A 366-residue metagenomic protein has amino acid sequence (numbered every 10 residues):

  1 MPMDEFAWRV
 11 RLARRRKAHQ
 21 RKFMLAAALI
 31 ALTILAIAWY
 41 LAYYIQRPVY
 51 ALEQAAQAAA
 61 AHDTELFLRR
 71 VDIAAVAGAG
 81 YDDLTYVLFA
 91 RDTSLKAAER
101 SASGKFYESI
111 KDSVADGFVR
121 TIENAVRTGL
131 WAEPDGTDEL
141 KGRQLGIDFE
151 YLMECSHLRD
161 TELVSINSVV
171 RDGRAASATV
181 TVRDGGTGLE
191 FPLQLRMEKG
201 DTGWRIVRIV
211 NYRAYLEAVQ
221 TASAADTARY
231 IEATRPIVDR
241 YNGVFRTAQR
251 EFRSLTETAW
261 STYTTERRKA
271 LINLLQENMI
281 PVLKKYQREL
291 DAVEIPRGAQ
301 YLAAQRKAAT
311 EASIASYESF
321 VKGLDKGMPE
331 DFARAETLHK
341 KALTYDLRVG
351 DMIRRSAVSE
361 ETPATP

Functional and structural regions predicted by a protein language model:
M1-Q20: N-terminal Lys/Arg-rich, disordered targeting/topogenic segments
M24-Y43: Hydrophobic membrane-insertion alpha-helices, especially the h-region of bacterial N-terminal signal peptides
R47-D63: Alpha-helical transmembrane signal-anchor/signal-peptide segments
R69-N124: Extracytoplasmic/periplasmic/luminal assembly and interaction segments in envelope/secretory/respiratory proteins
R100-S101, M153-I166, Q287-G298: A short, amphipathic edge element
G136-R143, E150-H157, V164-A225, L347-S356: Short beta-strand edge/turn micro-motifs at domain boundaries
Y230-K269, E311-P366: C-terminal amphipathic alpha-helix
N273-K307, R355-A364: Short, solvent-exposed, charged loop/turn and helix-capping segments that join or cap alpha-helices on peripheral
